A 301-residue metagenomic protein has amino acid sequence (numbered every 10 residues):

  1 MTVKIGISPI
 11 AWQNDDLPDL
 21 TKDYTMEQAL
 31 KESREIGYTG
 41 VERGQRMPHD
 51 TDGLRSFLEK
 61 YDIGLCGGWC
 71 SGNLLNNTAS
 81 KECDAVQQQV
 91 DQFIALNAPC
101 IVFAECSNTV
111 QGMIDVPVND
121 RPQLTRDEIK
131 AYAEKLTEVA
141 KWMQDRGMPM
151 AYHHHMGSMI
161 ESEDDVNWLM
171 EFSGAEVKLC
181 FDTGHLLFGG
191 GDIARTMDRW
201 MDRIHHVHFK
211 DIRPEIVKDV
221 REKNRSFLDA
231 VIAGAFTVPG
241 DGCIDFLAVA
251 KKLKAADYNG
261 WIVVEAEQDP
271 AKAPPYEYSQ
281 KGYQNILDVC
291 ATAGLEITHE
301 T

Functional and structural regions predicted by a protein language model:
T2, L30-E35, P48-G67, Q88-A98 (+4 more regions): Acidic (Asp/Glu)-rich catalytic clusters
V3-P9, V41-R43, L65-C70, I101-F103 (+4 more regions): Hydrophobic faces of well-ordered beta-strands that scaffold small-molecule active sites in alpha/beta enzyme cores
I7, S33, V41, L58 (+6 more regions): Conserved, mostly hydrophobic/aromatic
A11-Y24, L74-E82, R121-E128, T237-G240: Active-site mouth loops of central-metabolism enzymes
P18-E32, E82-Q92, G189-M197, F246: Short, acidic/polar
L20-Y24, S107-V118, I216-D229: Short, flexible, mixed-charge acidic loops at enzyme active sites
V41, A133-C243, A293-E300: Acidic/histidine-rich catalytic cores of soluble enzymes
S80-K178: Active-site acidic/histidine proton-transfer and metal-coordination neighborhood in alpha/beta enzyme cores
